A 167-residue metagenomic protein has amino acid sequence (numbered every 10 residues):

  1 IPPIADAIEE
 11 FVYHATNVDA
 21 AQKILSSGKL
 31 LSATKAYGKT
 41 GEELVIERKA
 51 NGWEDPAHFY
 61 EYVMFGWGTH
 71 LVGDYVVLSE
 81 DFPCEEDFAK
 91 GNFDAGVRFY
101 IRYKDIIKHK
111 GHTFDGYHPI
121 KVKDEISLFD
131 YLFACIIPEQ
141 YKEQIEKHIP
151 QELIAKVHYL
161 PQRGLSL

Functional and structural regions predicted by a protein language model:
I1-L167: NAD-dependent ADP-ribosyltransferases
